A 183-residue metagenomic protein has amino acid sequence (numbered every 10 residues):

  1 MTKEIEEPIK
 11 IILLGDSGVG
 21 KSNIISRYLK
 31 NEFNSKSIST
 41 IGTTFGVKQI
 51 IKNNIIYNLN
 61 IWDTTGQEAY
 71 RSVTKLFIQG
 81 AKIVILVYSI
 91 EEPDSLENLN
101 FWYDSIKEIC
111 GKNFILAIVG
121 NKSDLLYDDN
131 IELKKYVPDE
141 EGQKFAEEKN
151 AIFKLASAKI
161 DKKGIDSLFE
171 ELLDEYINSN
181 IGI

Functional and structural regions predicted by a protein language model:
M1-I183: TRAFAC-class small GTPase G-domain
